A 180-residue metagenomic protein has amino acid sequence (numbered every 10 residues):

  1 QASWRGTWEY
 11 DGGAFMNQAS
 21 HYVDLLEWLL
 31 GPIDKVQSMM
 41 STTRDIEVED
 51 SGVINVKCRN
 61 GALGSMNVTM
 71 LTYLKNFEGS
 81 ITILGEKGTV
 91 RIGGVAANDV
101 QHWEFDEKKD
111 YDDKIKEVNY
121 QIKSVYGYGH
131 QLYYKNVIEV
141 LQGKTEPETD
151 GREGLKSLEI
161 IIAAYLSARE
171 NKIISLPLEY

Functional and structural regions predicted by a protein language model:
Q1-D45, N171: Predominantly a Rossmann-like dinucleotide-binding segment in NAD(P)-dependent oxidoreductases
R5, C58, S80-R152, I174 (+1 more regions): C-terminal glycine/acidic-rich active-site capping loop/insertion
S20, N67-K75: Glycine-rich phosphate/pyrophosphate-binding beta-alpha loops
Y22-V23, Y133-K135, I161: A general structural signal for well-ordered alpha-helical segments in protein cores
V36-M39, N67, P177: Solvent-exposed beta-strand sheet faces enriched in polar/charged residues
E47-S51: A short, glycine/Asx- and small/polar-enriched loop/turn that sits immediately N-terminal to a beta-strand
I54, N136-V137, A164: Generic hydrophobic alpha-helical segments
I160-E170: Short arginine-rich
